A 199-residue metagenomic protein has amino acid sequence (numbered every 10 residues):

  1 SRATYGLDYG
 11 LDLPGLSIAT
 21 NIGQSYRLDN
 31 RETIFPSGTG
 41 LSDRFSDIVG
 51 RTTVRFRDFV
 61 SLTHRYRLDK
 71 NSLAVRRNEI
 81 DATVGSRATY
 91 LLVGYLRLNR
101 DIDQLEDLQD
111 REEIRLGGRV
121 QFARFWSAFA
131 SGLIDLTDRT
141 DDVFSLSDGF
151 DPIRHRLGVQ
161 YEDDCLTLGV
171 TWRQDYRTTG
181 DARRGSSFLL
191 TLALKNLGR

Functional and structural regions predicted by a protein language model:
S1-R199: Outer-membrane beta-barrel translocator/pore domains, especially the C-terminal barrels of Gram-negative outer-membrane
